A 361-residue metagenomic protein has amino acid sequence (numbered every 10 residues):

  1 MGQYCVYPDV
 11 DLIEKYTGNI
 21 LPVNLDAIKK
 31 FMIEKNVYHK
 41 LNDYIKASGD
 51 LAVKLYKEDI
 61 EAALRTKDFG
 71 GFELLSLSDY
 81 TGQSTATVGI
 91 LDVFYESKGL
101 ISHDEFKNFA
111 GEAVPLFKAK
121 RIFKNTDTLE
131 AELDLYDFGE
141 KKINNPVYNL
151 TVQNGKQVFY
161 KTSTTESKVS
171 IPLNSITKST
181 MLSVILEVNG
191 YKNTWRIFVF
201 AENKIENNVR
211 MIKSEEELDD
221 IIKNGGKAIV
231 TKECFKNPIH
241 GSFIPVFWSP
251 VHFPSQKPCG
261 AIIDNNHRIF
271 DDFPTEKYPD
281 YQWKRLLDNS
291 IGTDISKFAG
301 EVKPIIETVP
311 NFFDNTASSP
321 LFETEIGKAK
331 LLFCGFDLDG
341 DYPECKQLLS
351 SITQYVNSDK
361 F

Functional and structural regions predicted by a protein language model:
M1-P146, P304: Substrate-binding clefts and catalytic carboxylate motifs of secreted carbohydrate-active enzymes
G2-Y4, D79-Y80, E215-E217, C234-P238 (+1 more regions): Solvent-exposed loop/turn segments at secondary-structure junctions within structured extracellular/periplasmic domains
S48-L55, F312-D314, E344, L348: Soluble or luminal CAZymes and related metallo-dependent hydrolases
T128-L173, S179-N189: Beta-strand-rich binding/interaction modules
G155-F159, E166-K168, S179-M181, K192 (+1 more regions): Local beta-strand/beta-hairpin segments that build beta-sheet-rich folds
W195-E215: Low-complexity, Pro/Ser/Thr- and charge-rich linker/hinge segments at domain boundaries
N208-P250, E325-C334, I352-Y355: Short alpha-beta junction capping motif
C234-I239, S249-E344: Catalytic beta-strand/loop cores that center a nucleophilic Ser/Cys/Thr and support acyl-enzyme chemistry
